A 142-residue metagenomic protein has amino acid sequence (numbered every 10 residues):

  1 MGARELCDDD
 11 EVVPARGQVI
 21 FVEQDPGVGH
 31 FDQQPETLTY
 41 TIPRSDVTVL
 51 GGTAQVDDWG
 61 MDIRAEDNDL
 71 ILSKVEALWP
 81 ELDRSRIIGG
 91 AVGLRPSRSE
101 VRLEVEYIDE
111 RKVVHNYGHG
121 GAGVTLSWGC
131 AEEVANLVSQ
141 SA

Functional and structural regions predicted by a protein language model:
M1-D109: Active-site substrate-recognition segment that forms the wall of the catalytic cavity or substrate channel
L82-A142: C-terminal catalytic lobe of FAD-dependent flavoproteins
